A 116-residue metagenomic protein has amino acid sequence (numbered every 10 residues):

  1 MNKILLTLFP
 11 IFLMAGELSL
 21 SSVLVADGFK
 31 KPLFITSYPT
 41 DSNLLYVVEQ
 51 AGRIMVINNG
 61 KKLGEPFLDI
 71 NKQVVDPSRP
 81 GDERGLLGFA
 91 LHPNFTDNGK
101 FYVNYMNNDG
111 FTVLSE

Functional and structural regions predicted by a protein language model:
M1-N2, K61: Generic cytosolic/nucleocytoplasmic N-terminal low-complexity/intrinsically disordered segments
K3-M14: Sec-dependent N-terminal signal peptides
G16-E116: Acidic, Gly/Ser/Thr-rich repeat motifs that build Ca2+-stabilized beta-propeller blades
